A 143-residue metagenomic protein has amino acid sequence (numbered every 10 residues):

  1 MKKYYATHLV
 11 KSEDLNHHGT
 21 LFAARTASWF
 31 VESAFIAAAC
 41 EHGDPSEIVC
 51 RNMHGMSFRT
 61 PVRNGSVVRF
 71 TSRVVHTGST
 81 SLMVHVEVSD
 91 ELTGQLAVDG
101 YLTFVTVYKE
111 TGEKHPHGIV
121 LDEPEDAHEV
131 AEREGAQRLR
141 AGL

Functional and structural regions predicted by a protein language model:
M1-A23, A127-L143: Catalytic strand-loop segment that frames the active site of acyl-thioester-processing enzymes
T7-V10, S57, T103-V105: Generic structural detector for well-ordered beta-strands
L21, F35-T71, V75-L82, Q95-Y101: Hydrophobic beta-strand-centered segment that forms part of the acyl-chain substrate-binding groove
F30: Active-site-proximal betaalpha loop/short-helix elements that scaffold phosphoryl/nucleotidyl transfer chemistry
R63-N64, V75-L143: HotDog/MaoC-like acyl-thioester-processing domains
